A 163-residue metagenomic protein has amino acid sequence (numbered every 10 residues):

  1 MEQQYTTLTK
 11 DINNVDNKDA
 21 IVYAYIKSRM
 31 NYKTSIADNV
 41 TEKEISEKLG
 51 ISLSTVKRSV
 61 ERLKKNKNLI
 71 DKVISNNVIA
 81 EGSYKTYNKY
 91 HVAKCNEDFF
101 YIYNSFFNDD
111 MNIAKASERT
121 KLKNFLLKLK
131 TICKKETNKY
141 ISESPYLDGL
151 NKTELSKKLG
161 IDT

Functional and structural regions predicted by a protein language model:
M1-E44, K48-I51, E61-L69, N76-T153: Short recognition helix of helix-turn-helix/winged-helix DNA-binding domains
L49, K158-L159: Core residues of bacterial helix-turn-helix
S52, D162-T163: Short coil turns linking two alpha-helices in DNA-binding domains
K57: Conserved catalytic core of two-component sensor histidine kinases
V60-E61, T163: Short, hydrophobic-biased segments on the C-terminal half of alpha helices that form "recognition helices"
